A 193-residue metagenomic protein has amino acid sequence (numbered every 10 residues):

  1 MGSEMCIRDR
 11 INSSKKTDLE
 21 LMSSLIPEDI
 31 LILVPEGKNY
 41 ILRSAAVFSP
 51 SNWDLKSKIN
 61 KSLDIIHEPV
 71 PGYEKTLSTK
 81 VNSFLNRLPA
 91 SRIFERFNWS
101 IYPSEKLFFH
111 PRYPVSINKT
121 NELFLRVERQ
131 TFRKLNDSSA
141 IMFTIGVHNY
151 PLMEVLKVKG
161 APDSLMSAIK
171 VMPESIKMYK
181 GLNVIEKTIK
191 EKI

Functional and structural regions predicted by a protein language model:
M1-I7: Short, small-residue-biased leader/transition segments that mark boundaries at the very start of proteins
R8-N60: A structural/positional concept
P27-D29, R96-N98, A140-T144: Extracellular structured ligand-interaction cores
N39-L42, H110, L152-M153: Eukaryotic short linear interaction motifs
A46-V127, F132-K134: Long, positively charged binding patches that form subdomain-scale interaction surfaces for polyanionic ligands
L125-I193: Long, compositionally biased interface segments
